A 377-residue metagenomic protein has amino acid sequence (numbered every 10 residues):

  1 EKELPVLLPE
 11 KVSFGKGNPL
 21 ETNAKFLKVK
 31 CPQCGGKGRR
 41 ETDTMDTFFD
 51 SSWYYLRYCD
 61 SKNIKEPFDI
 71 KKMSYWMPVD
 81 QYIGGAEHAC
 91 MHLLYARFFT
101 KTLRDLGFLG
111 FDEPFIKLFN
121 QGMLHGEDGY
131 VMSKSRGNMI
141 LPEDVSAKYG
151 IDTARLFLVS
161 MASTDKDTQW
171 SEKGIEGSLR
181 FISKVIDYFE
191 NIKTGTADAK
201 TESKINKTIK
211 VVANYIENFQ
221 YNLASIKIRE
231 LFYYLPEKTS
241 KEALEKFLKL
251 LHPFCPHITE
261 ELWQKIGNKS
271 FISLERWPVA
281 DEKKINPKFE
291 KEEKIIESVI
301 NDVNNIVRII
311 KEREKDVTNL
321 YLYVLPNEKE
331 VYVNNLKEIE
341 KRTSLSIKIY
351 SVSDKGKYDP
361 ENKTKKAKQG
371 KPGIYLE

Functional and structural regions predicted by a protein language model:
E1-G85, L94, K101-L106, D112-K117 (+3 more regions): Cys/His-rich finger/ribbon microdomains and the adjacent scaffold used for macromolecule binding/structural
P5-V6, L118, H125, V159 (+2 more regions): Acidic, turn-prone loop/beta-hairpin segments
Q33-K37, K62-M77, K101-P114, G126-E127 (+8 more regions): Secondary-structure transition/capping motifs at alpha-helix termini and the adjoining loop/turn into the next element
C59-M77, Y130-K134, K148-A162, A199-K207: Active-site-adjacent bridging/hinge elements
K71-E87, M139-E143, M161-E172, T194-G195 (+4 more regions): Glycine- and acidic
C90-L103, P114-N120, H125-V131, L141-P142 (+4 more regions): Extended, hydrophobic alpha-helical segments in both membrane/secreted and soluble proteins
D128, M139-E202: Catalytic adenosine-cofactor/nucleotide-binding cores of aminoacyl-tRNA synthetases and other
E172, E176, S270-E377: C-terminal low-complexity, glycine/proline- and small-hydrophobic-enriched intrinsically disordered tails that act as
